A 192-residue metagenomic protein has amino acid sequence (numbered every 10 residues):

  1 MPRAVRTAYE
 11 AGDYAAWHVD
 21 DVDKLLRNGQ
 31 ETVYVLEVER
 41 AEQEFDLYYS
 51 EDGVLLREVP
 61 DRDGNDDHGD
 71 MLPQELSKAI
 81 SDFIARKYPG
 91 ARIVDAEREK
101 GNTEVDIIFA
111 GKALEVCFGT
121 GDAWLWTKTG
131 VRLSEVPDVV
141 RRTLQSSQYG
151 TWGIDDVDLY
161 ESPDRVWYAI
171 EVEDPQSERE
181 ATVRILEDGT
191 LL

Functional and structural regions predicted by a protein language model:
M1-P60, G64-L192: Interaction-mediating elements
